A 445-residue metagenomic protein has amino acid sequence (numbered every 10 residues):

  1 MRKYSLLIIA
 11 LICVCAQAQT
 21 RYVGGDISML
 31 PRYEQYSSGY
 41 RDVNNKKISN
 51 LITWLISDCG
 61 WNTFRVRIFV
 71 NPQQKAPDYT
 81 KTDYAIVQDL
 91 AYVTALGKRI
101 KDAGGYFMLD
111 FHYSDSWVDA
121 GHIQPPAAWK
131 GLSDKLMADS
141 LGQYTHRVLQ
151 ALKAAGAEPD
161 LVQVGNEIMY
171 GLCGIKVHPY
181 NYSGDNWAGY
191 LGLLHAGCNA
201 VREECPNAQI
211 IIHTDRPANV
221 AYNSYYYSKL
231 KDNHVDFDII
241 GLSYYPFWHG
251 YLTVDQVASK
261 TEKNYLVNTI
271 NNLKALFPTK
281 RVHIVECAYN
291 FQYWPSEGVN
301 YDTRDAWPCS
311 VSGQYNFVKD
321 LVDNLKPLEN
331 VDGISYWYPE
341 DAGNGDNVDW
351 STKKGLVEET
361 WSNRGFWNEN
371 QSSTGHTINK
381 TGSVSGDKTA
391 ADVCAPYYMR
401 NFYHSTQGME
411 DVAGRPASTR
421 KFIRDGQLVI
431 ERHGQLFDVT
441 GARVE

Functional and structural regions predicted by a protein language model:
I9-Q17: Hydrophobic h-region of N-terminal signal peptides that target proteins for export in Gram-negative bacteria
Q19-W54: Boundary/entry segment of secreted carbohydrate-active catalytic domains
V23-I27, N62-V66, F107-F111, D160-V164 (+4 more regions): Hydrophobic faces of well-ordered beta-strands that scaffold small-molecule active sites in alpha/beta enzyme cores
Y33-K46, N71-K75, K81-A91, M169-L172 (+3 more regions): Acidic-and-aromatic substrate-binding clefts and catalytic sites of carbohydrate-active enzymes
Y40-R41, N272, Q292-D320, N324 (+1 more regions): Aromatic-rich peripheral "rim/lid" segments of glycoside hydrolase catalytic domains that contact and position glycan
I48-L55, E203-Q209, A221-D302, V322-V331: Glycoside hydrolase catalytic-domain groove-lining segments
W54-P217: Substrate-binding cleft and catalytic face of glycoside hydrolase catalytic domains, especially the flexible beta-alpha
Q407-E445: C-terminal outer-membrane/trafficking sorting elements
